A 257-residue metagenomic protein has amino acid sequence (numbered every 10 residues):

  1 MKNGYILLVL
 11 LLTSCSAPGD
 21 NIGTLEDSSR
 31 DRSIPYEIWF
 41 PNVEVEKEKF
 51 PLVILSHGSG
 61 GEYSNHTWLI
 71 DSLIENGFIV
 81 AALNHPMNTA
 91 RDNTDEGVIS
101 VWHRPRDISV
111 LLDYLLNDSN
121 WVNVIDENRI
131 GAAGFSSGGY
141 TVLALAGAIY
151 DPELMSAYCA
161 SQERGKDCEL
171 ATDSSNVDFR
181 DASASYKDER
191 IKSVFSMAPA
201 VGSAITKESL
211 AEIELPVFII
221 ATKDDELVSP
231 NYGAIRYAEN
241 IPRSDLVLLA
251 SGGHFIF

Functional and structural regions predicted by a protein language model:
S16-K49: N-terminal cap/lid segment of alpha/beta-hydrolase-fold proteins
V45-K49, L55-D92, E226-P230: Short substrate-entry loop that stabilizes the transition state in hydrolases
N65, G97-N128, A144-I149, E153-T172 (+1 more regions): Alpha/beta-hydrolase active-site loop
G134-G138, V142: Gly/Ala-rich beta-loop-alpha elbow adjacent to hydrolase catalytic centers
V201-S203, D224-V228, H254: Acidic catalytic loop of the alpha/beta-hydrolase fold
S209, L215, S229-E239: Short alpha-helix in the alpha/beta-hydrolase fold that links the catalytic acid
I213, I219-A221: Short beta-strand/loop motif that positions the catalytic acidic residue of the alpha/beta-hydrolase fold
N240-F257: Catalytic histidine neighborhood in serine/cysteine hydrolases with alpha/beta-hydrolase-type architecture
